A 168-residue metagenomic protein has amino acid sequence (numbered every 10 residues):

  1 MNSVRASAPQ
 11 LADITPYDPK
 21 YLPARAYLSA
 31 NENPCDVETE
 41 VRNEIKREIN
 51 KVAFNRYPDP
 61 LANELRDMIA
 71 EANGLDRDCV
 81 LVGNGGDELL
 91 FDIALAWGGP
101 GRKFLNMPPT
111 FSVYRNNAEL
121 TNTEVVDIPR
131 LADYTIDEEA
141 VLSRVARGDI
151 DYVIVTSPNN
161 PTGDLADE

Functional and structural regions predicted by a protein language model:
M1-R56, L142, D149, V155 (+1 more regions): N-terminal "arm"/small-domain region of PLP-dependent enzymes with the aminotransferase-like
N31-P34, G86-D87, F111, S157-P161: Short glycine-rich anion-binding loops that position phosphate/pyrophosphate groups of nucleotides and phosphorylated
N63-K103: Phosphate-binding glycine-rich loop
A96-N117: Conserved PLP-anchoring active-site segment centered on the Schiff-base-forming lysine
P108, D127-A132: Short beta->alpha connector loops at strand-helix junctions that form conserved, small/polar/Pro-enriched
T121-V125: A short helix-loop-beta submotif of the ANL/AMP-binding
A132-E168: Active-site phosphate-binding strand-loop segment of PLP-dependent enzymes
